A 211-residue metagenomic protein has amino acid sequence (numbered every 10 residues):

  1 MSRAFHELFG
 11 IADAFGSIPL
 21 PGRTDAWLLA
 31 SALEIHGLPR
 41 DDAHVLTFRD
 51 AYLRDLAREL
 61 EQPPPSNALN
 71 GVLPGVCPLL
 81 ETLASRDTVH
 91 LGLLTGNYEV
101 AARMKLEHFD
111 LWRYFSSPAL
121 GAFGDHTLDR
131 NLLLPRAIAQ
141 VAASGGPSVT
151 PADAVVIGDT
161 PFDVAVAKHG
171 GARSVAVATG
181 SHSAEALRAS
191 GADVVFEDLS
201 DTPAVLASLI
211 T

Functional and structural regions predicted by a protein language model:
M1-P21, L33-I35, A184: Active-site neighborhood of HAD-like aspartate-dependent phosphohydrolases
S17, H44-D50, Y114-L128, D153: A short, structured active-site edge motif that brings together acidic residues
W27-R40, A137-Q140: Helix-loop "lid/cap" segments that line or gate small-molecule binding pockets
D50, R58-L93: Short, acidic loop-to-helix structural element flanking the phosphoryl-transfer center in phosphate-processing enzymes
V76-F109, L120-L128: Substrate-recognition element of Asp-dependent hydrolases with the DxDx(T/V) motif
A122, V194-L199: Short acidic-hydrophobic, aromatic-tinged amphipathic segments that line or gate anion-handling sites
R130-V164: Conserved Lys-Pro-Asp/Glu-containing loop-to-beta segment of HAD-superfamily phosphomonoesterases, centered on
V156-V194: Acidic, Mg2+-coordinating phosphoryl-transfer loop and its flanking beta/alpha structural elements, shared across
